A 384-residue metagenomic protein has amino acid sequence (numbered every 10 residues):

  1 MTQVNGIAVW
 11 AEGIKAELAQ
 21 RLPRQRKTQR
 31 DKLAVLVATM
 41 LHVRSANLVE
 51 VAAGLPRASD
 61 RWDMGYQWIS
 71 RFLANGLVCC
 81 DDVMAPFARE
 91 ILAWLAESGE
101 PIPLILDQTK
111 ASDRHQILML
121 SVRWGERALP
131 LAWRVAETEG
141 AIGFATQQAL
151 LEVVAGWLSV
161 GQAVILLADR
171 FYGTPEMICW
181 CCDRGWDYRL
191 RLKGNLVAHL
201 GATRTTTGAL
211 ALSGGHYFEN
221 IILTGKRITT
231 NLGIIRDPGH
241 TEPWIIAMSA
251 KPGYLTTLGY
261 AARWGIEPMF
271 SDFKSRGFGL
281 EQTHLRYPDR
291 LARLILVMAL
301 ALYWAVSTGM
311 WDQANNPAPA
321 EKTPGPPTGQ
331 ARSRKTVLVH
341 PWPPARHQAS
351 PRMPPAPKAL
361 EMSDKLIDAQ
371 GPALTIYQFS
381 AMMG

Functional and structural regions predicted by a protein language model:
M1-S45, A53, V83-A85, E97-I102 (+2 more regions): Single, function-defining residue in the core of a domain
V49: Residues within the helices of the helix-turn-helix
L55-W68: Short, basic interhelical loop/turn and adjoining N-cap of the next helix at nucleic-acid- or acidic-partner-contacting
D60-W62, C80, S112-H115: Short active-site-adjacent helix-start/loop capping segments
F72-I91: Short, basic alpha-helical nucleic acid-contact segments in DNA-binding proteins and DNA transaction factors
I105-L106: Short hydrophobic beta-strand that contains or immediately precedes a catalytic carboxylate
